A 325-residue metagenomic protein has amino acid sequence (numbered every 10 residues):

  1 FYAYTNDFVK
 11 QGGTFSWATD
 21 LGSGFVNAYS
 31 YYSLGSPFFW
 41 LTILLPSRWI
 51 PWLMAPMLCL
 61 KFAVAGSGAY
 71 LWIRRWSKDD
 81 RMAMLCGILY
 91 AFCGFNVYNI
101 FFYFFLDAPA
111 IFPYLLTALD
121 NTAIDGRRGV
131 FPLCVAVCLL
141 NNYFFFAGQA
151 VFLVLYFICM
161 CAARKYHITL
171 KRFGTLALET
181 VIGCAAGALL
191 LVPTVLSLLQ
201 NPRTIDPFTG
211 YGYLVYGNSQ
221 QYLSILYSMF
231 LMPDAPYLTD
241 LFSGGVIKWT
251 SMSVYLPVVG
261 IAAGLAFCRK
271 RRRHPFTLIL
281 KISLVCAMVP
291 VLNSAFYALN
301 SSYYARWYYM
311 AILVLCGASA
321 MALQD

Functional and structural regions predicted by a protein language model:
F1-P113, V137, N141, A235-I247: Active-site lumenal/periplasmic loops and adjacent helix-entry segments of GT-C-fold, multi-pass membrane
A3-T5, S30, P37, R172-L176 (+2 more regions): Periplasmic/ER-lumenal interhelical loops and adjacent helix-loop junctions in multi-pass membrane proteins
I43, R74-R75, N121, K270 (+1 more regions): Transmembrane helix-loop junction
S47, C161-I168, V195, L199-R203 (+2 more regions): Transmembrane helix-loop junctions in multipass membrane proteins, especially transporters and channels
L58-R75, R81-A123, R127-A163, T175-V195 (+2 more regions): Membrane-embedded helix bundles of polyisoprenyl
N96-L106, L241-M252, I279-D325: Membrane-helix boundary/interfacial segments in multi-pass membrane proteins
T117, Y156-C161, A263-C268, S319-D325: Alpha-helical transmembrane segments
Y166-G174, A263-A287: Membrane-interface helix-loop-helix junctions at transmembrane boundaries of multi-pass membrane enzymes, predominantly
